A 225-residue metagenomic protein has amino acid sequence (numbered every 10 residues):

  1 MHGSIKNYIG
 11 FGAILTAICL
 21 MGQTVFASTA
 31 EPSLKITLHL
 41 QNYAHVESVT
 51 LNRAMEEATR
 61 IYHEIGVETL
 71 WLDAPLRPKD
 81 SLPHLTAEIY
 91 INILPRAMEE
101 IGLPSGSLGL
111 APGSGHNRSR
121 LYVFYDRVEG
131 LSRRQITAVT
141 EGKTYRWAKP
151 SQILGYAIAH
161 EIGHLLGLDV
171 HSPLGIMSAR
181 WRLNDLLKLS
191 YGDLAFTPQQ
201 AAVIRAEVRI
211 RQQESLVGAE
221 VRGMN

Functional and structural regions predicted by a protein language model:
M1-Y8: N-terminal secretory signal peptides that target proteins for export/translocation
I5, S114, W181: Solvent-exposed, flexible loop/coil residues
G10-T24: Bacterial N-terminal signal peptides
V25-I36: Cleaved targeting-peptide boundary
S28, H39, A44-M55, N117-A148 (+2 more regions): Metalloprotease/metallohydrolase-associated module, dominated by Zn2+-dependent proteases
K35-T37, G66-E68, I176: Residues at or immediately flanking beta-strands
S48-I162, D169: Metzincin-family zinc-dependent endopeptidase catalytic domain
